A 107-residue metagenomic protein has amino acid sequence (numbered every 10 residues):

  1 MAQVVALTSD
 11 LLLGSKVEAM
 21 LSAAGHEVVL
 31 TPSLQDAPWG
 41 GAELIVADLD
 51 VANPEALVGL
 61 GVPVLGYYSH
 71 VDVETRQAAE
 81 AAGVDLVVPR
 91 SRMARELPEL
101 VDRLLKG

Functional and structural regions predicted by a protein language model:
M1-Q35: Short, charged N-terminal beta->alpha structural module
L7-T8, H70, V88-S91: Conserved residues at beta->alpha junctions
S15, Q77, R95: Alpha-helical elements of the RecA-like P-loop NTPase motor core of helicases
Q35-G40, A56-L57, L104: Short amphipathic alpha-helix with an adjacent loop that forms part of the alpha/beta core around
P38-I45, V62: Short acidic/histidine-rich motifs immediately flanking catalytic phosphotransfer sites in two-component signaling
L49-L86: Mid-chain, well-packed structural core segment of small domains
G83-R95: Output/docking surface of receiver
E99-G107: Receiver (REC) domain switch/output surface
